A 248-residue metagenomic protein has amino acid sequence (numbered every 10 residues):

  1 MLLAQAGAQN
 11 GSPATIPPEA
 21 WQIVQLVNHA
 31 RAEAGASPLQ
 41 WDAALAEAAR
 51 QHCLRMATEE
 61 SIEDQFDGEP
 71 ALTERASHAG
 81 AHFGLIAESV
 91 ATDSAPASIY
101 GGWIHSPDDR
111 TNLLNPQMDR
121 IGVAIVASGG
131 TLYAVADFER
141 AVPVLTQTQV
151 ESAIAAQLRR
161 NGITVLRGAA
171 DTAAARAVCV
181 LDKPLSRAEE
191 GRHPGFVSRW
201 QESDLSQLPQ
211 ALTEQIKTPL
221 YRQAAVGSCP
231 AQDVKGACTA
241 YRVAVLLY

Functional and structural regions predicted by a protein language model:
M1-L2: Bacterial N-terminal signal peptides
A6-Y248: Functional surface patches built around histidine and acidic residues
